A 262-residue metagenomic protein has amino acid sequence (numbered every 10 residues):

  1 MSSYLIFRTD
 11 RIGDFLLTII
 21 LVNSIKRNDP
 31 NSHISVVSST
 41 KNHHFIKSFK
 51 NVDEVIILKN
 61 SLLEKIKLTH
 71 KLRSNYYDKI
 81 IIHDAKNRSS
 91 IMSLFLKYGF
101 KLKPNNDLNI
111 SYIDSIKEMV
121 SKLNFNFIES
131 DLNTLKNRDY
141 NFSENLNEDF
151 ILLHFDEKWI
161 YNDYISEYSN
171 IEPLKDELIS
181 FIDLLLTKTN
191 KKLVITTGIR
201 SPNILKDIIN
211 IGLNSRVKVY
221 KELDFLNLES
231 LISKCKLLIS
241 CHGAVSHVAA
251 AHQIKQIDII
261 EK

Functional and structural regions predicted by a protein language model:
M1-K262: Catalytic machinery of carbohydrate-active enzymes, primarily nucleotide-sugar-dependent glycosyltransferases
